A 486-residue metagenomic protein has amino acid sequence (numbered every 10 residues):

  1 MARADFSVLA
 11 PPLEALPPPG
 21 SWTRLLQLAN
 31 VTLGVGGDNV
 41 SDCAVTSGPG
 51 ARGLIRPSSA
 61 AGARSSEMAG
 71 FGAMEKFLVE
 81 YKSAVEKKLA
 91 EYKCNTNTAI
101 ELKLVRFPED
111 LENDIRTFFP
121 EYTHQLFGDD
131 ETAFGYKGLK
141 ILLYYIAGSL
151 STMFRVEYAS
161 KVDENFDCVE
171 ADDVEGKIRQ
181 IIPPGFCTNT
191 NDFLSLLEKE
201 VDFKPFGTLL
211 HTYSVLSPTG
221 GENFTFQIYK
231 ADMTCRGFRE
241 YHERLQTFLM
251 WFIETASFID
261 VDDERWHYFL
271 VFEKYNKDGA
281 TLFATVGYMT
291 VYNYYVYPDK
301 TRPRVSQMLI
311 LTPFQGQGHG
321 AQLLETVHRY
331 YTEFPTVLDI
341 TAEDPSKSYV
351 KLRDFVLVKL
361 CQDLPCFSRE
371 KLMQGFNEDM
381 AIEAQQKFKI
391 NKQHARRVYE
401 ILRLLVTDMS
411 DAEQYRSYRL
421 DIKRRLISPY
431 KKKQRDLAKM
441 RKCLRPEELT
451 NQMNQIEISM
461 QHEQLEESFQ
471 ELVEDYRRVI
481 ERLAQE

Functional and structural regions predicted by a protein language model:
A2-P12, P17-L28, G48-P303, R329-E486: Extended, composition-driven regions rather than compact fold-specific motifs
N30, G37-N39: Acidic/polar hotspots within intrinsically disordered regions
N39-V40, M68: Extreme N-termini of proteins with methionine-enriched Sec-type signal peptides or N-terminal signal-anchor
T46-P49, G320: Acidic, serine/threonine/proline-rich low-complexity intrinsically disordered regions
T301-T312: Conserved acetyl-CoA binding element of GNAT-fold acetyltransferases
I310, G316-R329: Conserved acetyl-CoA-binding loop-helix of GNAT-fold acetyltransferases
